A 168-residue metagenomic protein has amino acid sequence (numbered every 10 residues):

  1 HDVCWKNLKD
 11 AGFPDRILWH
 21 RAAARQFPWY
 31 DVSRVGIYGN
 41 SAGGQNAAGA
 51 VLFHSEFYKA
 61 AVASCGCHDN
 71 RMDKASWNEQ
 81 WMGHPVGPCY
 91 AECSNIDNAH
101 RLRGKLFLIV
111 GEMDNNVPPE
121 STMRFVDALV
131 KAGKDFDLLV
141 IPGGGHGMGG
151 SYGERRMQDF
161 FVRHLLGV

Functional and structural regions predicted by a protein language model:
H1-V168: Active-site-proximal cap/loop segments of hydrolase catalytic domains
